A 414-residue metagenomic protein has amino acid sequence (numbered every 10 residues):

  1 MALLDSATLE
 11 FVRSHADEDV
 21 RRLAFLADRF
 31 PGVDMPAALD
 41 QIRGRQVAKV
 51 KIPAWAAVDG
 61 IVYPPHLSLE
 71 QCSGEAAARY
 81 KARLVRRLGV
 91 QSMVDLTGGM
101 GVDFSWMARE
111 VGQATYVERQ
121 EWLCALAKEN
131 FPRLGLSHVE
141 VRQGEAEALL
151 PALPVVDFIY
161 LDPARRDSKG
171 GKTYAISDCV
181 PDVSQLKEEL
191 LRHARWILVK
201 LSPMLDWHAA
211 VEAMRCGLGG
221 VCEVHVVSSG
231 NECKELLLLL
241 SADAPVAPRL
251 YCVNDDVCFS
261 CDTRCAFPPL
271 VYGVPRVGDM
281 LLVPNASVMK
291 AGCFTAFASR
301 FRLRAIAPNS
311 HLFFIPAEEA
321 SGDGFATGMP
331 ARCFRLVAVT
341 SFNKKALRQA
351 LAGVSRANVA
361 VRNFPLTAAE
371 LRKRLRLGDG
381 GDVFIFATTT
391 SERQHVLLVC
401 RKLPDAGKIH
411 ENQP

Functional and structural regions predicted by a protein language model:
M1-P414: SAM-dependent transferase fold signal centered on methyltransferase-like domains, encompassing both Class I
